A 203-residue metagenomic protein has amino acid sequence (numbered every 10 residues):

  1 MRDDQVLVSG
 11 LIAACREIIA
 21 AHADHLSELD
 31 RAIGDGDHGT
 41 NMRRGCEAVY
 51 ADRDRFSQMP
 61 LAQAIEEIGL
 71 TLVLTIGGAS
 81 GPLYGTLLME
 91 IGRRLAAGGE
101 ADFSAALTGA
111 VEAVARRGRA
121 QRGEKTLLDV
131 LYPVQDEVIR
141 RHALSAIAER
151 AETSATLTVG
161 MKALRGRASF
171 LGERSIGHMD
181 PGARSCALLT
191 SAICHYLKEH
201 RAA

Functional and structural regions predicted by a protein language model:
M1-A203: N-terminal loops that bind phosphate or other acidic moieties and the adjacent beta-alpha structural core
